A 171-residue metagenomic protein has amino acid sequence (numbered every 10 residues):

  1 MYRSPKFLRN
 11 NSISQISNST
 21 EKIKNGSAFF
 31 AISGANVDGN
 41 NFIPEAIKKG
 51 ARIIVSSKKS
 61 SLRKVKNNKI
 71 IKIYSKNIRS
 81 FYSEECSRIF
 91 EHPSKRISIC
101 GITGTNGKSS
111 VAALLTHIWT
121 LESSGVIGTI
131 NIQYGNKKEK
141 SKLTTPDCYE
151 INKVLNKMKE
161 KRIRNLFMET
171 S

Functional and structural regions predicted by a protein language model:
M1-E84, R88: N-terminal leader/targeting and accessory segments in enzymes
S80-S171: Phosphate-binding loop of NTP-binding sites
